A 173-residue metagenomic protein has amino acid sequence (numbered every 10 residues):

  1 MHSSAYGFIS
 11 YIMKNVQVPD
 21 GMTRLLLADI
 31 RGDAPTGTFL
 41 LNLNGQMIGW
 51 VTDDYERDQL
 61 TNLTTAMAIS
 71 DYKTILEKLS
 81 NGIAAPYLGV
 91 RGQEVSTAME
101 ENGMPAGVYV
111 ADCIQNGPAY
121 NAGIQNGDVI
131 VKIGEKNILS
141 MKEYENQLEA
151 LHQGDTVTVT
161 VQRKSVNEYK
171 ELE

Functional and structural regions predicted by a protein language model:
M1-N15, S70-I75, P86, T156: Beta-strand/loop subdomains of soluble extracytoplasmic proteins
S3-N62, E100, A106-A111: Active-site region of chymotrypsin-like
I9, A28, L40, G45 (+6 more regions): Terminal peptide-recognition signature
G32-T36, N116-G117, D155: Short, small/polar residue-rich loop motifs at catalytic or cofactor-binding pockets
M47-G103, E168-Y169: C-terminal cap/linker of serine protease catalytic domains
I48, A119-M141: Conserved PDZ fold ligand-binding element
E77-Y87, T97, V131-I133, E145-E173: PDZ-domain C-terminal substructure recognizer with occasional recognition of PDZ-binding tails
